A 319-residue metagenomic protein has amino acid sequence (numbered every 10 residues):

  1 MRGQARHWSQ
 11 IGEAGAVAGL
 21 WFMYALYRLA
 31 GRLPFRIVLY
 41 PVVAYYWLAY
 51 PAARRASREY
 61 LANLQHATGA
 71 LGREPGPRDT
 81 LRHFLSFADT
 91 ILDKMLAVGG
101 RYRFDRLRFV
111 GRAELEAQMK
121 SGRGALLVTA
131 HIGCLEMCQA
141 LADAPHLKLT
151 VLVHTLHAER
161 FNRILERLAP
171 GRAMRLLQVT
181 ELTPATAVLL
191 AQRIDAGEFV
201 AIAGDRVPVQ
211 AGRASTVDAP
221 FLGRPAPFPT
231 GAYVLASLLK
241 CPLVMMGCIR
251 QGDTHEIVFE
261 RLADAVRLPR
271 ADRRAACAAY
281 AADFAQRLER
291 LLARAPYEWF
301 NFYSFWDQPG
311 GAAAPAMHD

Functional and structural regions predicted by a protein language model:
M1-T129, I164-E166, A173, Q251: Membrane-anchoring hydrophobic helices of lipid-metabolizing enzymes
A30, A49, A144, R167 (+2 more regions): Non-catalytic C-terminal accessory region of glycerolipid acyltransferases and related lyso-lipid remodeling enzymes
A70-G72, D79-R82, S121-E181, A196 (+1 more regions): Catalytic core of membrane glycerolipid acyltransferases/transacylases, capturing the structured, soluble-facing
R101-L107, R175-E181, F221-G223, P269-R270: Short, flexible loop segments at the rims of nucleotide/cofactor-binding pockets, characterized by
D105-F109, I132, A158, T180-P184 (+2 more regions): A conditional alpha-helix N-cap/helix-loop micro-motif detector
V110-R112, L152-H154, V179, E260-L262 (+1 more regions): Conserved beta-strand termini and adjacent loop/short-helix elements that scaffold enzyme active sites in alpha/beta
L115-E116, Q139, N162-E166, L190-A191 (+1 more regions): Short amphipathic alpha-helical segments and helix-helix/interface helices
